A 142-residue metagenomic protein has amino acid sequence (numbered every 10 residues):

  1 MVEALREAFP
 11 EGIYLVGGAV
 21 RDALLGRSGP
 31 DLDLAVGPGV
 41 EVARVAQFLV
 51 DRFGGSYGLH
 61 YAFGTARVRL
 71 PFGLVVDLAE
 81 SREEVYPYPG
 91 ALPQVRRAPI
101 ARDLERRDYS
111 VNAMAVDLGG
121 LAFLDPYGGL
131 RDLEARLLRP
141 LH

Functional and structural regions predicted by a protein language model:
M1-H142: Catalytic cores of the polymerase beta-like nucleotidyltransferase superfamily and closely associated nucleotide
